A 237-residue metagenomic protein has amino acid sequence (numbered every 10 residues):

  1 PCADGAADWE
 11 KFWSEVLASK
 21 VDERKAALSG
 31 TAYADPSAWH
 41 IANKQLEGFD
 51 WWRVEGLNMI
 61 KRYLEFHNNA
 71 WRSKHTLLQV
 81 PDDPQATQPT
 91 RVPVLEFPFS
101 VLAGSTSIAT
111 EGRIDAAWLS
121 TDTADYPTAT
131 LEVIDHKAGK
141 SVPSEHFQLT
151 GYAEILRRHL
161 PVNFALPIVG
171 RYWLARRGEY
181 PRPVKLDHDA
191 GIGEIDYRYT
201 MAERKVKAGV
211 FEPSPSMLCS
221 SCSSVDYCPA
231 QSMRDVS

Functional and structural regions predicted by a protein language model:
P1-L95: A non-catalytic, helix-rich entry segment at domain boundaries
Q45, S105-T106, F211: Residues embedded in well-ordered secondary-structure elements
D50, V54-N58, H146-T150, G193: Short, well-ordered alpha-helical segments
G56, A116, Y152, G170 (+1 more regions): A residue-level signal for conserved active-site and pocket-lining positions in enzyme catalytic cores
L57, K61-L64, L149-R157, T200: Generic solvent-exposed, charged/amphipathic alpha-helical segments that serve as macromolecular interface scaffolds
N68, Y126-T128, S141-H146, R157-S237: Metal-dependent nuclease catalytic regions and adjoining charged, substrate-binding loops involved in nucleic-acid end
V80-T87, V94-S105, L174-L186: Flexible interdomain linker/hinge and immediately adjacent N-terminus of the catalytic tyrosine-recombinase domain
P89-E154, H159: Non-catalytic protein-protein interaction segments used by genome-maintenance enzymes to assemble and couple activities
